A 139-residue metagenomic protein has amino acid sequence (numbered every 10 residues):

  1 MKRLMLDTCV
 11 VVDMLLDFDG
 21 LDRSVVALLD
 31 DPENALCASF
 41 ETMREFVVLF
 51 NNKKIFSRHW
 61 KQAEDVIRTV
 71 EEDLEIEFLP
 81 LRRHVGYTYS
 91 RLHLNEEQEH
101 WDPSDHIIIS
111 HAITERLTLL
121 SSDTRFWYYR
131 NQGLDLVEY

Functional and structural regions predicted by a protein language model:
K2-L4, R23-P103, I107-T118, W127-E138: PIN-domain endoribonuclease scaffold, especially VapC-family toxins
L4-D13: Asp-based phosphoryl-transfer active-site loop
D13-M14, N51: Short amphipathic alpha-helical interface segments enriched in basic and hydrophobic/aromatic residues, used as
D17: Short, conserved catalytic or interaction motifs in soluble domains
S122: Conserved acidic donor-binding loop of glycosyltransferase catalytic domains
